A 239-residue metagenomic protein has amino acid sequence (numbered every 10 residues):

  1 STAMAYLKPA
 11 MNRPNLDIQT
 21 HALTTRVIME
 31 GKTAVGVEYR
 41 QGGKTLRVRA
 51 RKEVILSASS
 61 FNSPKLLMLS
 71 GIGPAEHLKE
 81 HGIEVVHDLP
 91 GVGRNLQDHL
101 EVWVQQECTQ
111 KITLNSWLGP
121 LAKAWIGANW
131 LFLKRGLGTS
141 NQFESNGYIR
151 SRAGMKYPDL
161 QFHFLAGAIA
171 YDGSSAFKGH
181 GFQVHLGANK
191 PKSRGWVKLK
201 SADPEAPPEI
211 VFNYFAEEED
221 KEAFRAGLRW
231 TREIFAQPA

Functional and structural regions predicted by a protein language model:
S1-M11, Q19-H21: Short beta-strand to alpha-helix junction loop
L7-K8, L67, A75, W103 (+2 more regions): Non-transmembrane alpha-helical segments in soluble domains of secreted/periplasmic/extracellular proteins
R13, G31, Q237-P238: Acidic-histidine catalytic/liganding microenvironments
R13, R26-V27, V37-I126, G136 (+1 more regions): Glycine-rich loop(s) and the adjacent beta-strand/alpha-helix scaffold that form part
D17-Q19, E84-D88, H163: General small-molecule cofactor/ligand-binding pocket signal
Q19, T24, A34-G36: Hydrophobic residues on conserved beta-strands that form the core of alpha/beta folds
K32-E38, G181-Q183: Short, hydrophobic/aromatic-rich segments at coil-to-beta transitions
T109-I112, I126-A239: FAD-dependent oxidoreductase catalytic-site/capping-region signature
